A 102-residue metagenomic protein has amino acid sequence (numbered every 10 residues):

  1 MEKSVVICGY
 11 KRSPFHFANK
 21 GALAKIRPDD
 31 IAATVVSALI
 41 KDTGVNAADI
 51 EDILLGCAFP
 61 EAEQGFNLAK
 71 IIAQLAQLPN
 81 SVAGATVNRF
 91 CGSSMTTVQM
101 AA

Functional and structural regions predicted by a protein language model:
M1-V82: Conserved "HGTGT" condensation-loop signature of ketosynthase/thiolase-family condensing enzymes that catalyze
V87-A102: Active-site-proximal alpha-helical scaffold in enzymes
